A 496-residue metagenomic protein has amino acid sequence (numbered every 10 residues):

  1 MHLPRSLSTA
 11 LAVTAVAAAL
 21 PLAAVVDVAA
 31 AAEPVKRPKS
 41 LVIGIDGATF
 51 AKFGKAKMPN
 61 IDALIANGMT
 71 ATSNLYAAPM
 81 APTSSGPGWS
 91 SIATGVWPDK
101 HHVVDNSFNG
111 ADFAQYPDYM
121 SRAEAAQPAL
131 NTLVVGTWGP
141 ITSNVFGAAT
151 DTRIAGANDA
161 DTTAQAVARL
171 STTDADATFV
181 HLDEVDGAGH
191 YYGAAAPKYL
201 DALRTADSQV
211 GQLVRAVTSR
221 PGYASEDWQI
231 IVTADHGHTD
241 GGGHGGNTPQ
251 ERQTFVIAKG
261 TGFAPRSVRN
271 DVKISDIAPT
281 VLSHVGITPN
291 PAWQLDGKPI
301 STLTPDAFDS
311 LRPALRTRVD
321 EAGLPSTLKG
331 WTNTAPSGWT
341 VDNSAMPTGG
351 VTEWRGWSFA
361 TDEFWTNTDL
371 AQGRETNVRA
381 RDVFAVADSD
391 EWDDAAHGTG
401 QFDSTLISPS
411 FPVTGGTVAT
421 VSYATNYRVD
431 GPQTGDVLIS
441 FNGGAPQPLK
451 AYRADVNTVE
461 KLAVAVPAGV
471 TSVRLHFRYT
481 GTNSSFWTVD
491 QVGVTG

Functional and structural regions predicted by a protein language model:
V42, N60-I61, T205-G246, V256 (+1 more regions): Metal-dependent active-site segment of extracytoplasmic phospho-/sulfohydrolases and closely related
A51-P87, V96: Short, structured active-site-proximal loop/turn typified by the sulfatase FGly-forming signature C/S-X-P-X-R
P87-G95, G246-T288, S301: Substrate-binding rim/cap in mid-to-C-terminal beta-strand-loop elements of soluble/periplasmic
P140-T152, V167-Q212: Active-site His/acidic residue clusters
D306-D394, G431, R453-N457: Extracellular glycan-recognition surfaces and repeat-rich motifs
D393-G415, V459-A463: Short beta-strands within extracellular/lumenal beta-sheet-rich domains
T399-F402, T480-T495: Extracellular carbohydrate recognition
N442-G469: Extracellular carbohydrate recognition and processing domains and analogous Trp-centered ligand-binding platforms
